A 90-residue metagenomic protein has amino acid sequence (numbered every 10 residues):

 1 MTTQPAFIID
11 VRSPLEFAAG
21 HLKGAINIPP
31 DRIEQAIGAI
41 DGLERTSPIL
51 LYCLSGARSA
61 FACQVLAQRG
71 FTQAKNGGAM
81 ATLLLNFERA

Functional and structural regions predicted by a protein language model:
T2-F7, V11-P48, A57-A90: Rhodanese-like catalytic fold shared by cysteine-dependent sulfurtransferases and DSP/PTP-type phosphatases
Y52: Short, surface-exposed ligand- or partner-binding patches at beta-edge/loop junctions that are enriched in aromatics
